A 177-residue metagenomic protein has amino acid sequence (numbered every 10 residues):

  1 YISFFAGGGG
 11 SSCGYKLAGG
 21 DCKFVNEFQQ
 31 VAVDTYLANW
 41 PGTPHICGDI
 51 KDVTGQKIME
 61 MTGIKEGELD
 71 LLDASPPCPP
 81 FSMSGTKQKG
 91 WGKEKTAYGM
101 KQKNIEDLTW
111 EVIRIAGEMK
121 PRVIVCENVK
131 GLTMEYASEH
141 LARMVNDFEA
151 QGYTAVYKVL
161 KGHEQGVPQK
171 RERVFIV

Functional and structural regions predicted by a protein language model:
Y1-V177: Conserved active-site and SAM-binding loop architecture of S-adenosyl-L-methionine-dependent nucleic-acid
